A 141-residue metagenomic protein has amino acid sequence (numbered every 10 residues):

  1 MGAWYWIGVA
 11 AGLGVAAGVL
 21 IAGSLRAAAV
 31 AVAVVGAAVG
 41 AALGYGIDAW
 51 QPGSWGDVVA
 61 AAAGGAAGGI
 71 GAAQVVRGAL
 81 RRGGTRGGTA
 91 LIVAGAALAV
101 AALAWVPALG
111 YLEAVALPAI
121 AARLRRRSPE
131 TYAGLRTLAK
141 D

Functional and structural regions predicted by a protein language model:
A3-L25: N-terminal signal-anchor/start-transfer transmembrane helix
G14-A16, G40-A42, L91-A101, L117-P118: Hydrophobic, membrane-inserted alpha-helices
G14-G18, G64-A73, A116-S128: Alpha-helical transmembrane segments and their membrane-interface exit regions
L25-V39, D57-A63, R82-A94: Cytoplasmic-side transmembrane-helix entry/capping segments in multi-pass membrane proteins
W50-R82: Alpha-helical transmembrane-segment detector that highlights a single hydrophobic TM helix and its immediate
S54-A63, A104-L117: Loop-to-transmembrane alpha-helix initiation sites
R81-R86, A90-L91, G95-E113: Membrane-helix boundary connector in multi-pass membrane proteins
L124-D141: Short, highly charged, low-complexity non-transmembrane loops/tails of multi-pass membrane proteins
